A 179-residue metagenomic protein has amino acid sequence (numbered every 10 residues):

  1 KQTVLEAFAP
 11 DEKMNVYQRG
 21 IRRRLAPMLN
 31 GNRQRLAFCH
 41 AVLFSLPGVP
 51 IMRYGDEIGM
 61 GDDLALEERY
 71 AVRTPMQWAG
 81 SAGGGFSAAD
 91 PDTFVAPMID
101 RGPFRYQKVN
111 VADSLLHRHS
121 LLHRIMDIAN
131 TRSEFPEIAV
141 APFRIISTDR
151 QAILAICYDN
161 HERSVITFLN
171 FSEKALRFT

Functional and structural regions predicted by a protein language model:
K1-T179: Active-site and adjacent substrate-binding regions of carbohydrate-active enzymes
